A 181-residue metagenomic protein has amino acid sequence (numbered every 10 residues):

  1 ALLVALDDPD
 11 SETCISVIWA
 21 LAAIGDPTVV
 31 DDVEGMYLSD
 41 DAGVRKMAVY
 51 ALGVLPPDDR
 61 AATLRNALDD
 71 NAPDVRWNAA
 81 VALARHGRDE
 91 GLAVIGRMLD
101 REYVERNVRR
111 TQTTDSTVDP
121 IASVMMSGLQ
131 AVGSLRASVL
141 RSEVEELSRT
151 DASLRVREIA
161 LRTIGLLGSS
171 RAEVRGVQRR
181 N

Functional and structural regions predicted by a protein language model:
A1-D7, E12-P27, D31-G35, G43-P57 (+6 more regions): Structural detector for internal amphipathic alpha-helices that build alpha-solenoid repeat scaffolds
L99-Y103, S148-R149: TPR/TPR-like (Sel1-like) alpha-helical repeat modules
V104, R109-R110: Structured C-terminal portions of repeat-based eukaryotic scaffold domains
S169-G176: Alpha-helical linker/edge segments of TPR/alpha-solenoid repeat scaffolds and analogous pre-/post-domain helices
Q178-R180: Alpha-helical repeat scaffolds
